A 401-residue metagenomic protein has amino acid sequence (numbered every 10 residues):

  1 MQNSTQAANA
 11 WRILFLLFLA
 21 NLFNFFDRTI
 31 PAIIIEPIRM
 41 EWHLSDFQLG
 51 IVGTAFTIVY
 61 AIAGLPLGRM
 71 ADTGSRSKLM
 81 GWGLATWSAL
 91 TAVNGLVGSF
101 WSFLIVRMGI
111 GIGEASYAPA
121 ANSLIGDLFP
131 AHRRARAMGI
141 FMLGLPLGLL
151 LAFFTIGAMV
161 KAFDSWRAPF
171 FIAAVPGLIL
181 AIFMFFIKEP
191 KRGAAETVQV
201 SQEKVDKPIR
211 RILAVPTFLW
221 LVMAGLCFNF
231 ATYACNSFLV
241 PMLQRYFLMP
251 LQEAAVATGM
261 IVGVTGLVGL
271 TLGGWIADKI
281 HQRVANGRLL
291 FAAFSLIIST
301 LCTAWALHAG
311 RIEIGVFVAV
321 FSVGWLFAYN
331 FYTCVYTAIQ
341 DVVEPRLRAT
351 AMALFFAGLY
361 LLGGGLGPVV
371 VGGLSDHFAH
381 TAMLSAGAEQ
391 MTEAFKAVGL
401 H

Functional and structural regions predicted by a protein language model:
Q2-Q6, R192-V222, Y246: Juxtamembrane intracellular "pre-TM" segments in multi-pass secondary transporters
P31-A32, P216-T271, A328-Y336, G363-G372: Extracytoplasmic gate region of multi-pass secondary transporters
H43, S75, L96-S102, P130 (+2 more regions): Helix-breaking motifs and short loop linkers at transmembrane-helix boundaries and internal kinks in secondary membrane
I62-G98: Conserved MFS/SLC helix-loop-helix module at the cytosolic interface between two early adjacent transmembrane helices
K78-A92, R288-T303: Structural signature of the two symmetry-related core transmembrane helices
V106-L145: Cytoplasmic helix-loop-helix junction between adjacent transmembrane helices in 12-TM secondary transporters
F141-E189: Helix-loop-helix hairpin linking two adjacent transmembrane segments in secondary transporters
L289-V335: C-terminal transmembrane helical hairpin of 12-TM major facilitator-type secondary transporters
